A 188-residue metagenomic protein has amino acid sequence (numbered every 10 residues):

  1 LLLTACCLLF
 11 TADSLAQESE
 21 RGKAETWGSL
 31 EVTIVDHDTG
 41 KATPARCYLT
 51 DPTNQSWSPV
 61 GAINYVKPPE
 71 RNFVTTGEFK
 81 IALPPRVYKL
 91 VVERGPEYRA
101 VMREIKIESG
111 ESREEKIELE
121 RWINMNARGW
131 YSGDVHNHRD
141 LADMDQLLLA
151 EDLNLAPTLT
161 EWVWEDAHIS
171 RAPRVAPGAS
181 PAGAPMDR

Functional and structural regions predicted by a protein language model:
A16-S29, V35-G40, A127: Beta-strand-rich domain onsets/edges
E18-K23, I105-M125: Extracellular beta-sheet/turn segments enriched in Thr/Pro/Gly and aliphatic residues
G28-H37, C47, Y88, I117: A short, amphipathic beta-strand motif
D38-I63: Short, ordered, surface-exposed loop/turn motifs in non-cytosolic proteins
P69-N72, T76-L83: Short, surface-exposed beta-strand/beta-hairpin micro-motifs centered on an aromatic residue
R71, P85-P96: A short, solvent-exposed beta-strand micro-motif common in secreted/extracellular proteins
N72-T75, P96-E114: Structured interaction patches on ligand/partner-binding surfaces of diverse proteins
A127-R188: Catalytic cores of extracellular degradative/oxidative enzymes
